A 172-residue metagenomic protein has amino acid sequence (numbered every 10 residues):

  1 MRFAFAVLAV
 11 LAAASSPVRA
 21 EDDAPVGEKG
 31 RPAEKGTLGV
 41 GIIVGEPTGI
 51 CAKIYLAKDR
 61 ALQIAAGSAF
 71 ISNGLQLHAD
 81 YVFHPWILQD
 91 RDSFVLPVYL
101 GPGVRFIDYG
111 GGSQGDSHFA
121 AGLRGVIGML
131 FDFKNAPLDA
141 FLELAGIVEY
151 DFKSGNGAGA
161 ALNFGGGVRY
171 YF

Functional and structural regions predicted by a protein language model:
M1-G30: Cleavable N-terminal export/targeting peptides
V7, A14-V18, G39, S68 (+4 more regions): A general structural-boundary detector
A20-I71, Q76: Short glycine/proline- and aromatic-enriched beta-strand/turn motifs that initiate or cap beta-hairpins
E34-G36, E46-T48, N73-L77, L96 (+2 more regions): Residues that define the transmembrane beta-barrel architecture of outer-membrane proteins
G39-G41, G45, G49, G101-G103 (+3 more regions): Glycine-centered flexibility sites
I54-A140: Gram-negative (and chloroplast) outer-membrane scaffold detector with strong preference for beta-barrel transmembrane
G74, K134-F172: Predominantly the C-terminal beta-signal and adjacent terminal strand-loop region of outer-membrane beta-barrel
